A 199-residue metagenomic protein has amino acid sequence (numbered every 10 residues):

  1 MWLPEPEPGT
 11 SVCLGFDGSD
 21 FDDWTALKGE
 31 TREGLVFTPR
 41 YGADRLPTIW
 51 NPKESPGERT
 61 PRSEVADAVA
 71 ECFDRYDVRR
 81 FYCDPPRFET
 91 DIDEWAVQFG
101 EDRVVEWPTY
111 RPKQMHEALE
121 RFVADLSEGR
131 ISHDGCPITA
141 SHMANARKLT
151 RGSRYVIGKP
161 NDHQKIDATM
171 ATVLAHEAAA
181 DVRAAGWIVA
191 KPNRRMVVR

Functional and structural regions predicted by a protein language model:
M1-T109, H116, E120, R130-R199: RNase H-like, metal-dependent nuclease domains and their acidic two-metal-ion catalytic environment used
V123: Acidic/polar active-site rim loop that often engages polyanionic ligands
